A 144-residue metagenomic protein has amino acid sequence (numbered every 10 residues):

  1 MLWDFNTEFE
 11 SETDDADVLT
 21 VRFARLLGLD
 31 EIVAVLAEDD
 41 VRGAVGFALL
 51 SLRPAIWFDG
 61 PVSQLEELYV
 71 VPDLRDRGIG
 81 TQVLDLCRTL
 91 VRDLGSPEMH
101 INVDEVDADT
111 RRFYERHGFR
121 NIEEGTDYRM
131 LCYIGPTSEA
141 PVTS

Functional and structural regions predicted by a protein language model:
L2-G60, E66, V71, L84-D85 (+3 more regions): Acetyl-CoA-dependent GNAT
V70, D76-T89, R112-R116: Conserved acetyl-CoA-binding loop-helix of GNAT-fold acetyltransferases
R75, H100-T110, D127-T137: Conserved beta-strand-loop-alpha-helix junction that forms the acyl-donor binding cleft
L84, V91-D104: Conserved GNAT acetyl-CoA-binding A-motif
S96, E115-G125: Conserved acetyl-CoA-binding loop of GNAT-fold acetyltransferases
